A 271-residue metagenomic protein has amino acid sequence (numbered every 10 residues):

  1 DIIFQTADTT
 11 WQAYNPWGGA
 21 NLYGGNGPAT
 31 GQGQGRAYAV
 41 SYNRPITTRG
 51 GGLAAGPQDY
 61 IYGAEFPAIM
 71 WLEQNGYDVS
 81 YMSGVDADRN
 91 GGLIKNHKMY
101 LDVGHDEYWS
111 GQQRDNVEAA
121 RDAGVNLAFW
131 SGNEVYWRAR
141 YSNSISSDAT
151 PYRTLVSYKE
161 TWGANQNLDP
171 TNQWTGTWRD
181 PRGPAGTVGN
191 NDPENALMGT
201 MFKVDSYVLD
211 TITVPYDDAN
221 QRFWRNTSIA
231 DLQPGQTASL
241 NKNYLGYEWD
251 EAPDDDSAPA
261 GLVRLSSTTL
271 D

Functional and structural regions predicted by a protein language model:
D1, S83, A119, R264-L265 (+1 more regions): Intrinsic structural disorder
D1-N96: Aromatic-Pro/Gly-enriched surface loop or interdomain linker that acts as a lid/target-recognition segment
D8, V85, N133, T268-L270: Short, solvent-exposed coil/turn elements at secondary-structure transition points
W11-Y14, Y23, Y38, Y42 (+12 more regions): Sequence-level detector for tyrosine residue identity
N21-N26, Y100, A119-R121, S146-T150: Short, low-complexity, polar/charged sequence segments that are solvent-exposed and flexible
G33-Y38, S131-E134, A164-N165: Short C-terminal domain-edge/linker segments immediately following a structured domain
P57-N143: Helical hinge/lid and interdomain linker segments adjacent to catalytic or ligand-binding clefts that mediate domain
V135-D271: An acidic, glycine-rich "communication" segment
